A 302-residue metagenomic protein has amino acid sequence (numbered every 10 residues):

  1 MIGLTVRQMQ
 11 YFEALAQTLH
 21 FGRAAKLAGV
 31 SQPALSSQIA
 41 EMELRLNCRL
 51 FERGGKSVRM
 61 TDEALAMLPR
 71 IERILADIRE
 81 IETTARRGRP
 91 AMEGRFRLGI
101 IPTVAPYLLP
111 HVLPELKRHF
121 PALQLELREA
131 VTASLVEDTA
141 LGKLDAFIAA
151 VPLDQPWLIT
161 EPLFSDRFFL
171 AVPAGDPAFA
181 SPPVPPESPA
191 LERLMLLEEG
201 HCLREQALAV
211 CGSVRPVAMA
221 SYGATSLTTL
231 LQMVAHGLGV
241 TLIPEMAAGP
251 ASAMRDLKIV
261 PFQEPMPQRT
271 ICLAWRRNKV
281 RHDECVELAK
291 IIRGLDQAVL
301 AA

Functional and structural regions predicted by a protein language model:
V6, K56, R86-A105, H119-L123 (+2 more regions): Interdomain hinge and pocket-entrance segments immediately C-terminal to HTH DNA-binding domains
E13-A34, N47: Short helix-boundary/capping micro-motifs
E43-M60: A short LG(V/I)-centered, amphipathic sequence patch enriched for acidic residue(s) preceding the LG motif
E93-P156, A224-L227: Central regulatory/effector-binding core of bacterial HTH transcription factors
L108, L257-L300: A late-sequence structural motif
V131-L144, A149-A150, E198-V260: Hydrophobic hinge/microswitch elements
D154-P162, D166, A180-P183, S188 (+1 more regions): Beta-alpha-beta core module
A178-A180, V184-P185, E192-V214, R281-K290 (+1 more regions): Secondary-structure junction motif
